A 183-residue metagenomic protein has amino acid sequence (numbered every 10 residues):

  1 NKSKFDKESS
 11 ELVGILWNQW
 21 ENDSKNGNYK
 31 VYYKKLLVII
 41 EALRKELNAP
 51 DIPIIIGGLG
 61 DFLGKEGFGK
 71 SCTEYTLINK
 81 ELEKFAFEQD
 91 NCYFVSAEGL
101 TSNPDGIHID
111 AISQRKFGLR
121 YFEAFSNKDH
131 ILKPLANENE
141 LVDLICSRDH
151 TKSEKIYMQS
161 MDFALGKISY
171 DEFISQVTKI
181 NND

Functional and structural regions predicted by a protein language model:
N1-D183: Cell-envelope and extracellular/periplasmic
